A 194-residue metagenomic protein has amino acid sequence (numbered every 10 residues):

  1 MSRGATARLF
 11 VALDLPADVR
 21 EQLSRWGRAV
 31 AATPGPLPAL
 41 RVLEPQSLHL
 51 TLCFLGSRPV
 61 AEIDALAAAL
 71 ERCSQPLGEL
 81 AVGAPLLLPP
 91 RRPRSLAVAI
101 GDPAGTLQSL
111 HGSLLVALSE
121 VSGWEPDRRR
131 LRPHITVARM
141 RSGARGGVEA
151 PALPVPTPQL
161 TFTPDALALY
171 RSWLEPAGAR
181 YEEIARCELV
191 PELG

Functional and structural regions predicted by a protein language model:
M1-G194: Histidine-dependent nucleotide/RNA phosphoesterase domain, centered on the 2H-phosphoesterase fold with its duplicated
